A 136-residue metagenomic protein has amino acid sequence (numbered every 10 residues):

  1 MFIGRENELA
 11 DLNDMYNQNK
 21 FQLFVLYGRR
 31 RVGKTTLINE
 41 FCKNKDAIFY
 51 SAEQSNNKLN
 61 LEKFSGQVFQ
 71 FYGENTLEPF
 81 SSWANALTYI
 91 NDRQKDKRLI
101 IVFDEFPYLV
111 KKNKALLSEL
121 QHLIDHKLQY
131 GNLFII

Functional and structural regions predicted by a protein language model:
M1-I136: Phosphate-binding site recognition
